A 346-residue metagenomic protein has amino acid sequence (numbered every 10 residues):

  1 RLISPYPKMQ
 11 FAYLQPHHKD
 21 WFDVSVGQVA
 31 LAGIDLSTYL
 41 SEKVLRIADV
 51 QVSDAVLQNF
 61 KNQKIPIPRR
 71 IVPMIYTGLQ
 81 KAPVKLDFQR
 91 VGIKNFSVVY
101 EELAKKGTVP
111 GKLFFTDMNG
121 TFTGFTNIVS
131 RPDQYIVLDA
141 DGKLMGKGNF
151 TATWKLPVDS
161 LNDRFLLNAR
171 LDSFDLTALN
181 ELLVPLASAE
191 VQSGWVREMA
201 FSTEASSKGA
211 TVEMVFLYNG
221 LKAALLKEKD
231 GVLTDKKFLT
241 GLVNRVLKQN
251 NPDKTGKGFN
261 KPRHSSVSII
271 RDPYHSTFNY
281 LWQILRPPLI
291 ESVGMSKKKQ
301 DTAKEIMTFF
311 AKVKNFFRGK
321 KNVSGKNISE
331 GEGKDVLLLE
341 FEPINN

Functional and structural regions predicted by a protein language model:
R1, L36, N59-N62, I71-F165: Elongated, acidic membrane-bridging lipid-handling scaffolds and related periplasm/extracellular "bridge/tunnel" systems
R1, Y13-N62, T77-I93: Flexible beta-edge/linker motif
S4-P7: Extended, helix-rich structural scaffolds rather than catalytic motifs
M9-G33, V44-I47, I67-T77, K105-F122 (+3 more regions): Amphipathic hydrophobic-ligand
D49, G92, L166-N168, E213: Residue-level detector of the transmembrane beta-barrel scaffold of outer-membrane proteins
Q51-V56, S97, S173, Y218-G220: Transmembrane beta-strands of outer-membrane beta-barrel pores
F60-I65, L226-D230: Outer-membrane beta-barrel and related beta-rich outer-membrane complex signature in Gram-negative bacteria
P157, R170, A187-N346: Extended terminal
